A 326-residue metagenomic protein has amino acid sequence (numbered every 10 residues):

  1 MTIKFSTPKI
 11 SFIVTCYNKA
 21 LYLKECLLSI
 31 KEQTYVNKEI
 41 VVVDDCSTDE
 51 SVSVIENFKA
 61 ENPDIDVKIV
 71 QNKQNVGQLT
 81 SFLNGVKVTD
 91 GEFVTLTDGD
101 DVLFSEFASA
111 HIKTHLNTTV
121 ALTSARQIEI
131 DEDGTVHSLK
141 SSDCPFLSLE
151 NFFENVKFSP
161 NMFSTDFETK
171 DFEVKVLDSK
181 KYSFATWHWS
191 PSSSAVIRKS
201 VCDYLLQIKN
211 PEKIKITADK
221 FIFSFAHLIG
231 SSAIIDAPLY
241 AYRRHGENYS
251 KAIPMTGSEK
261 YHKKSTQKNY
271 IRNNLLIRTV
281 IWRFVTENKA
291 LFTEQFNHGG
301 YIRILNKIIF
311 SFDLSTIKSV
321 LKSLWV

Functional and structural regions predicted by a protein language model:
M1-M255: Nucleotide-sugar donor-binding/catalytic module of glycosyltransferases that assemble extracellular/cell-envelope
G99, S105, K268-Y270, K318-L321: Generic low-polarity alpha-helical segments
H137, S164, K260, I302-R303: Polar low-complexity intrinsically disordered regions enriched in Ser/Thr and small residues
Y242-G246, K251-F292: Catalytic core of nucleotide-sugar-dependent glycosyltransferases
I271-L275, T279-V326: Membrane-interface aromatic/basic loop that binds lipid-linked glycans or pyrophosphate carriers, typified by
